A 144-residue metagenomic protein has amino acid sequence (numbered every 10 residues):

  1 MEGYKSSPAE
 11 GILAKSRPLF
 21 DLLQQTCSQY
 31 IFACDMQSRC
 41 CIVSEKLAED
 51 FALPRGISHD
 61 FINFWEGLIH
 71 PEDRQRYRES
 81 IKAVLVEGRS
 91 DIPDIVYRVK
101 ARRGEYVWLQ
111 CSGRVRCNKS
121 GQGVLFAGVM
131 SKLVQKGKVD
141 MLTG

Functional and structural regions predicted by a protein language model:
M1-C34, K119, G123-G144: PAS-family sensory modules
E2, F51-F126: PAS-family sensory domains
I12-E66: PAS-family sensory domain signal
C41, Q110-R114, M141-G144: A general structural signal for short secondary-structure boundary/capping elements
